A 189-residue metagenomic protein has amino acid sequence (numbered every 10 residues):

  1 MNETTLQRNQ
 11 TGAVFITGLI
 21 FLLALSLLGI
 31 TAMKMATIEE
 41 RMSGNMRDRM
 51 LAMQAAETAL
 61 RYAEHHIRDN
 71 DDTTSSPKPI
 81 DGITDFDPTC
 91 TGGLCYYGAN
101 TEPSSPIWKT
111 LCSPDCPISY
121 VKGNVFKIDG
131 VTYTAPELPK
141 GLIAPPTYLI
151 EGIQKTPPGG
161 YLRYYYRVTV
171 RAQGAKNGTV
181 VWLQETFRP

Functional and structural regions predicted by a protein language model:
N2-G18, L22, L28-P189: Terminal alpha-helical segments
